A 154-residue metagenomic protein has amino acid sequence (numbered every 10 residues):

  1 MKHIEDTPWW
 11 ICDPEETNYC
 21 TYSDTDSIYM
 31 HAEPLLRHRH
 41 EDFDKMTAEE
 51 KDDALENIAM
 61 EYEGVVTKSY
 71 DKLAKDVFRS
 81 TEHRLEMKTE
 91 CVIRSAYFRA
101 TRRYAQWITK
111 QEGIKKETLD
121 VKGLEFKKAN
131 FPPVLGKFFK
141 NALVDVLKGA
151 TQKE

Functional and structural regions predicted by a protein language model:
M1-T25: Active-site palm subdomain of RNA-directed nucleic acid polymerases
N18-C20, S27-E154: C-terminal polymerase-core module
